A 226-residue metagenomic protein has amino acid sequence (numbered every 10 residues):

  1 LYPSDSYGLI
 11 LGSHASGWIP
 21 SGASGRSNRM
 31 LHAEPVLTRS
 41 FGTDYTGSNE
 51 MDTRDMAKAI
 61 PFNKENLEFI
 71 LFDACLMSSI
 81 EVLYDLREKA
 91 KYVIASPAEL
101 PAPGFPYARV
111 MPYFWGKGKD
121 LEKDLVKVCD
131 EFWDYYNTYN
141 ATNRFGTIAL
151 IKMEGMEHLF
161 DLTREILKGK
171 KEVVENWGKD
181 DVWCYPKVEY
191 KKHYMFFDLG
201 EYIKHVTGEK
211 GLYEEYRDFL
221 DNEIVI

Functional and structural regions predicted by a protein language model:
L1-D5: N-terminal extension/subdomain marker
S6-G8, F69: Structural motif
I10-S13: Short beta-strand segments
W18-S21: Short acidic/His/Gly/Ser-rich catalytic and metal-binding motifs that mark active-site loops of diverse hydrolases
S24-I226: Terminal, contiguous helix-loop blocks that mediate binding/assembly
